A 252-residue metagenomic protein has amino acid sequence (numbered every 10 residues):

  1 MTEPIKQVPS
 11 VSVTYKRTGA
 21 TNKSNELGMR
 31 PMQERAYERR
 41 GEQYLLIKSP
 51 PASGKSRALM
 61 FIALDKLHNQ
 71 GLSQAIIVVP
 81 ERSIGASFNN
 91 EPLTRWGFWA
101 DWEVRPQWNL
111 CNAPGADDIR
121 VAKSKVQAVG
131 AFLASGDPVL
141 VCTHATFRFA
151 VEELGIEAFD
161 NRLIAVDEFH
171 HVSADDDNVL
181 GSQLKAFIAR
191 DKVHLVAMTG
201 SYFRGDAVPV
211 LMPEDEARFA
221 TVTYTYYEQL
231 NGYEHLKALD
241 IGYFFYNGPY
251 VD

Functional and structural regions predicted by a protein language model:
P4-K48: Conserved pre-motif I regulatory segment
G41, G71-L72, A134-G136, A158-D160 (+1 more regions): Short loop/turn elements that form and flank the Walker-type P-loop nucleotide-binding site in RecA-like NTPase cores
E42-A63: Walker A/P-loop
S56-F61, K66-L67, G71-E103, T146: Conserved Walker A/P-loop ATP-binding site and its immediately adjacent core in helicase/helicase-like ATPase domains
R82-G85, A145-R148, H170-H171, G200-G205 (+1 more regions): Conserved nucleotide-binding/hydrolysis micro-motifs of P-loop NTPases
G97-F149: Inter-Walker segment of RecA-like/P-loop motor cores
H144-T146, G155-A197, S201: SF2 helicase catalytic motif II
H194, G205-D252: Interdomain helical connector at the RecA1-RecA2 junction of SF1/SF2 helicase-like NTPases
